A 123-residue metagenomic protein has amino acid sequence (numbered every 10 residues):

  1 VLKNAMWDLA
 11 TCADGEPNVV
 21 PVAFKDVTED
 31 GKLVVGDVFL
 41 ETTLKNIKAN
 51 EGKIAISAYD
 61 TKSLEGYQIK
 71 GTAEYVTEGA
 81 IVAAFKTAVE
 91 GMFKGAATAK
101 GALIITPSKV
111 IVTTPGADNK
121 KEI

Functional and structural regions predicted by a protein language model:
V1-I123: Binding-site signature for planar aromatic cofactors or substrates
